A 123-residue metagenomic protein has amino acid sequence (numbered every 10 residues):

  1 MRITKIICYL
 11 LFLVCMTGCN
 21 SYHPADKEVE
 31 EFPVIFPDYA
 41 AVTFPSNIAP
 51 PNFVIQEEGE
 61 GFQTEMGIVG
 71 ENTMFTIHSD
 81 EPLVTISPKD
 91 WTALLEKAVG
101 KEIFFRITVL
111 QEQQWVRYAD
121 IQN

Functional and structural regions predicted by a protein language model:
C15-G18: C-terminal motif of bacterial Sec signal peptides marking the signal peptidase cleavage site
N20-Y22: Bacterial signal peptide processing site
F36-G59: Contiguous beta-strand segments within globular domains
Q56-I68: Solvent-exposed loop/turn segments flanking beta-strands in beta-repeat/beta-sandwich domains
G70-H78: Surface-exposed loop/edge segments in extracytoplasmic proteins
E81-G100: Signal that preferentially marks extracellular ectodomain short beta-strand elements of beta-sandwich modules
K97-E112: Short, aromatic- and glycine-rich surface loops/edge beta-strands on solvent-exposed regions
E112-N123: Short beta-strand elements
